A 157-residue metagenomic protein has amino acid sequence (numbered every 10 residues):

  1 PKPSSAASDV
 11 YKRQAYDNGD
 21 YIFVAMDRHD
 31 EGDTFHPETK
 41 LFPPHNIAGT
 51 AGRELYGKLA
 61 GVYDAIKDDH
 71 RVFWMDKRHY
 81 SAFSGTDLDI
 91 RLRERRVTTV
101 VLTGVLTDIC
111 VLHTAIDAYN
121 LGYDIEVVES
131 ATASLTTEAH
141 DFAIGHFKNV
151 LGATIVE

Functional and structural regions predicted by a protein language model:
P1-A7, Y11: Single conserved hydrophobic/aromatic residue that forms the stacking wall/gate of nucleotide- or nucleobase-binding
R13-D20, H36, F42-E157: Active-site-adjacent betaalpha module
D20-R28: Short beta-strand segments at enzyme active-site cores
H29-D33: Short, active-site-adjacent cap segments at secondary-structure transitions
